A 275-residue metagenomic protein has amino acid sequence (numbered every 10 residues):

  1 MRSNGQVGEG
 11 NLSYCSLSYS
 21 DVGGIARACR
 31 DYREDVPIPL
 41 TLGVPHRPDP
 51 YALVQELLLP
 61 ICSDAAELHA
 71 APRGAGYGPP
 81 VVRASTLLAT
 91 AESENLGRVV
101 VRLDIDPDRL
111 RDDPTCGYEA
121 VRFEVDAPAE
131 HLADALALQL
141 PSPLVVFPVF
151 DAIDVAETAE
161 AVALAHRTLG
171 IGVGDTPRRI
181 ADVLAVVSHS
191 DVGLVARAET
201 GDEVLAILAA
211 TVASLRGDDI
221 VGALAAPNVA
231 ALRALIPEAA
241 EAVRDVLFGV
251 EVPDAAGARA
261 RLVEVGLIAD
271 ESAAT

Functional and structural regions predicted by a protein language model:
R2, L17-S20: Compositionally biased, low-complexity intrinsically disordered regions
G8, L12-S13, L17: N-terminal amphipathic/hydrophobic targeting modules at extreme N-termini, encompassing cleavable Sec/SRP-type signal
Y14, D21-T275: Expand to "…catalyze enediolate/carbanion chemistry for C-C bond making/breaking, isomerization, decarboxylation
